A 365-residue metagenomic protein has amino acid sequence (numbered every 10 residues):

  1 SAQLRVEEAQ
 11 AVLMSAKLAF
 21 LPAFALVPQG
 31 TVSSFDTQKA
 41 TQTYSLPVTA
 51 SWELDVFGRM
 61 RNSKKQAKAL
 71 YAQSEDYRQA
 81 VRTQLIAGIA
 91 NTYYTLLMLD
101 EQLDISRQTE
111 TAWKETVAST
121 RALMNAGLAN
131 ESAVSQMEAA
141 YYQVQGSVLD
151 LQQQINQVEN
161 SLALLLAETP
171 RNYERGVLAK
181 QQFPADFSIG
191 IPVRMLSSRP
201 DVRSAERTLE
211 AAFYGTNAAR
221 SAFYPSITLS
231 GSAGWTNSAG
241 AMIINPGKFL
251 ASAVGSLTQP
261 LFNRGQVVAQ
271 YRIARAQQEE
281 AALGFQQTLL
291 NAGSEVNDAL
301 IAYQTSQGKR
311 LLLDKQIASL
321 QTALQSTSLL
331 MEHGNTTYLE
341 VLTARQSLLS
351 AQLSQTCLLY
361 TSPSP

Functional and structural regions predicted by a protein language model:
S1-E7, A11, L128-N130, K180-E210 (+4 more regions): Bacterial Sec-pathway N-terminal export signals of envelope proteins
L4, K17-L18, L54-R82, S132 (+5 more regions): Sec/SRP-type N-terminal targeting helices
P28-T49, S63, N172-S188, R194 (+3 more regions): Small/polar, glycine/serine/threonine/aspartate-rich low-complexity segments that form flexible
M60, A69, D76-I191, A302 (+4 more regions): Periplasmic alpha-helical coiled-coil/stalk elements that build and connect Gram-negative outer-membrane
L151, P200, L358: Metallo-beta-lactamase
L257, A274, A281, Y303 (+6 more regions): Hydrophobic, well-ordered secondary-structure elements that form the walls of internal hydrophobic environments
Y360-P365: Conserved small/polar residues in nucleotide/adenosyl-binding loops
